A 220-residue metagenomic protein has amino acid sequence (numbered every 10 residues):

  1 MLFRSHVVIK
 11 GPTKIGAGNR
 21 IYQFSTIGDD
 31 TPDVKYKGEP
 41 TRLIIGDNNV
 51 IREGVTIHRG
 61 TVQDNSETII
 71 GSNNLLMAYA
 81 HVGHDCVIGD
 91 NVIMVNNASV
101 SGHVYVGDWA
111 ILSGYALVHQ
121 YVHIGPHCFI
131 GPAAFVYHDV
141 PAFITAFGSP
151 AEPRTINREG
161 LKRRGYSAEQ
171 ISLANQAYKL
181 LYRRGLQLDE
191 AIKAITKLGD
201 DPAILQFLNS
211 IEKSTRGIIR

Functional and structural regions predicted by a protein language model:
M1-E152: Structural signal for interior beta-strand "rungs" in well-ordered beta-sheet cores of soluble enzyme domains
L2, G18, F24, K35 (+4 more regions): Terminal amphipathic alpha-helical/low-complexity segments used for targeting or macromolecular assembly
